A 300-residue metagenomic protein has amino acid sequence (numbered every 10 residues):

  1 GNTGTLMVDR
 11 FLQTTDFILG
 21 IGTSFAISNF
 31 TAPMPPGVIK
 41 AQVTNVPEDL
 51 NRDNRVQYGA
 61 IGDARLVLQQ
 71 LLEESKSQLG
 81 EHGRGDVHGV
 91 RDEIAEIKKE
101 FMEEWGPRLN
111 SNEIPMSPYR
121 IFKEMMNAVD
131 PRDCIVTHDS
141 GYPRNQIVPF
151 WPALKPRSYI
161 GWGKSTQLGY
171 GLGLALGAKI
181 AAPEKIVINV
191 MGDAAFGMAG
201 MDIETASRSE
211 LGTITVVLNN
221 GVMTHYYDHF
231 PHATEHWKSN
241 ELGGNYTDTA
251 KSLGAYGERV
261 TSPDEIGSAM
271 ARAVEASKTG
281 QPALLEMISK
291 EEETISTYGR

Functional and structural regions predicted by a protein language model:
G1-E93, F230, A273: Glycine-rich, acidic loop regions that bind phosphate or pyrophosphate groups
D9-T15, N51-D53, G59-I61, R65-Q69 (+1 more regions): Thiamine diphosphate
D16, G22, L68-L79, K98-W105 (+5 more regions): Structural signal for hydrophobic packing residues in well-ordered secondary-structure cores of soluble enzyme domains
G20, Q42, V136-H138, N189 (+1 more regions): Structural beta-sheet core signal
F25-A26, Y142-P143, V222: Alpha-helix capping/helix-boundary segments
V90-M102, L284-I295: A short, charged, Gly/Pro-tolerant segment at domain boundaries
E96-A178: Active-site diphosphate/adenylate-binding microenvironment
